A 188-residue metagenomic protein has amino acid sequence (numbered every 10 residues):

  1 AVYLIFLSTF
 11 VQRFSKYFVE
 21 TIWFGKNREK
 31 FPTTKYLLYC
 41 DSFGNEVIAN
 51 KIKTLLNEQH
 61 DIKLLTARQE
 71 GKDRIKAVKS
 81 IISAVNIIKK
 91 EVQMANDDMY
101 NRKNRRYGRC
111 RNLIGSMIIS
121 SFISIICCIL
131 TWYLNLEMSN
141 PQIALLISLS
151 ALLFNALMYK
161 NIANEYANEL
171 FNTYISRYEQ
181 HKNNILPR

Functional and structural regions predicted by a protein language model:
A1-I5, T9, M117, S121 (+2 more regions): Alpha-helical transmembrane spans of integral membrane proteins, capturing the lipid-embedded, hydrophobic core of TM
A1-V47, Y133-I143, L157-Y159: N-terminal first transmembrane alpha-helix
Y17-D97: Charge-rich cytosolic interhelical loops and cytosolic tails of multi-pass membrane proteins
N57-D61, L134-L136, N184: Short, flexible coil/linker elements and helix-boundary hinge sites characteristic of intrinsically disordered
I87-L134, S139, I143: Transmembrane alpha-helical segments and their cytosolic interface motifs in multi-pass membrane proteins
L145-L157: Single-pass alpha-helical transmembrane signal-anchor segments
N155-R188: Cytosolic/matrix-facing juxtamembrane and C-terminal tails of multi-pass cellular membrane proteins
